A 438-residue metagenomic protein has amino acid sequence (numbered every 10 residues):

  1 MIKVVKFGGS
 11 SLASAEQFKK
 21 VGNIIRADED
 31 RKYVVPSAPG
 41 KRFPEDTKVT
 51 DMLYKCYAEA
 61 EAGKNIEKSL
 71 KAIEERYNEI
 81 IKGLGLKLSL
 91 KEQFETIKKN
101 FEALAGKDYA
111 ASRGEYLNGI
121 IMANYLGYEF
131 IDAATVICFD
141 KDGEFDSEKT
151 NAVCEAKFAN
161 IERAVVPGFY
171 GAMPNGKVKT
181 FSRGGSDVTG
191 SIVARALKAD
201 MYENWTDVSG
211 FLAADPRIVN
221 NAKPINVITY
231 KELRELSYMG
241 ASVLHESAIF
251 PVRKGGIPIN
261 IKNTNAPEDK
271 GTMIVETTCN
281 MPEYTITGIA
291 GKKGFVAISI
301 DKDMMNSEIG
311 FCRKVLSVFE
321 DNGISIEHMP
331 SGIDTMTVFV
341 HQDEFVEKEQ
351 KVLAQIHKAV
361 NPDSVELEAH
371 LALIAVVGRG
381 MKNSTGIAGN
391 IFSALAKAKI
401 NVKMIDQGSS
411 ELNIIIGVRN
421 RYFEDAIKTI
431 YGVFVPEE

Functional and structural regions predicted by a protein language model:
M1-L244, I249, G417-R419: Nucleotide/pyrophosphate-binding catalytic subdomain
I2-K3, R31-V34, Y128-E129, E162-V165 (+13 more regions): Structural motif
P39-G40, V208-G210, I259, N263-E268 (+3 more regions): Glycine-rich beta-alpha junction loops
V136-C138, S209-G210, P267, D334 (+1 more regions): Positions that flank functional sites
L244-E246, G255, K262-T272, V346-E349: Surface-exposed amphipathic alpha-helical tracts and adjacent flexible/coil segments at the periphery of soluble enzymes
K270-E438: A conserved regulatory-domain signal marking ACT and ACT-like small-molecule sensing domains and adjacent regulatory
